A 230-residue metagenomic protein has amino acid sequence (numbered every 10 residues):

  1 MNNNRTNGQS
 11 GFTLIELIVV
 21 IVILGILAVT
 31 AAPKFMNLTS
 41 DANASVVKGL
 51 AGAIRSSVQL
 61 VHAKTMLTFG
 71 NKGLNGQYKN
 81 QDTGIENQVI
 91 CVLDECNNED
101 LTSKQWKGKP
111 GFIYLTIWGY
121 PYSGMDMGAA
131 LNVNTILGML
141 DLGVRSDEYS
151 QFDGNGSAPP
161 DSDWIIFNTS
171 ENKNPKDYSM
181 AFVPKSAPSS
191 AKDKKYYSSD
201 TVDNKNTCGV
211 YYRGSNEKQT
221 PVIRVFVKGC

Functional and structural regions predicted by a protein language model:
M1-S10: N-terminal leader/signal peptides at the extreme start of proteins
I18-P33: Alpha-helical hydrophobic helix detector
M36: N-terminal Rossmann-like NAD(P) cofactor-binding subdomain of oxidoreductases, focused on the glycine-rich
S40-A51: Membrane-proximal amphipathic alpha-helices that sit immediately adjacent to an N-terminal transmembrane/signal-anchor
S56-L74: Alpha-helix exit/C-cap motif
G73-G84: Extended amphipathic alpha-helical segments with heptad-repeat/coiled-coil character used for oligomerization, fusion
D82-C230: Intrinsically disordered, low-complexity regions enriched in Pro/Ser/Thr/Gly and acidic residues
